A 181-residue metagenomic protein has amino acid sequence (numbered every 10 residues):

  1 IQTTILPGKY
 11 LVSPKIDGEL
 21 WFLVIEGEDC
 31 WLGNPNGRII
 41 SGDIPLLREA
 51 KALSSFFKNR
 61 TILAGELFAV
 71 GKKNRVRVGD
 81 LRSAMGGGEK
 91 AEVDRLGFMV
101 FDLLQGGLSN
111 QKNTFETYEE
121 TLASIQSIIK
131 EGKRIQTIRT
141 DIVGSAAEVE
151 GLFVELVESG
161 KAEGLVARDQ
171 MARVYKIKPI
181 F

Functional and structural regions predicted by a protein language model:
T4-G132: Covalent nucleotidyltransferase
Q136-F181: Amphipathic alpha-helical
